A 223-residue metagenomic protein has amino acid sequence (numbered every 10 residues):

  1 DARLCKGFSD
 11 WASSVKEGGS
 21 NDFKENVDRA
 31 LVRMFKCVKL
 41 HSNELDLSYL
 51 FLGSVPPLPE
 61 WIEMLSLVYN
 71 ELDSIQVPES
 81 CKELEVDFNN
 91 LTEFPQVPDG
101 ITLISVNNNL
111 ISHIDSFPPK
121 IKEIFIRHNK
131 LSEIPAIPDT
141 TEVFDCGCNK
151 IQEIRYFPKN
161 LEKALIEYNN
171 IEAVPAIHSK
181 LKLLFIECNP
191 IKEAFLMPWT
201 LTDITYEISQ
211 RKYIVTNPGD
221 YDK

Functional and structural regions predicted by a protein language model:
D1-M64, P198-K223: N-terminal capping/linker segments that flank leucine-rich repeat
C5, C37, C81, C146-C148 (+1 more regions): Generic recognition of cysteine residues
S42, I62, L72, C81 (+11 more regions): Conserved hydrophobic position(s) of the canonical leucine-rich repeat
N43-L45, L65-L67, L84-V86, L103-V106 (+5 more regions): Conserved hydrophobic beta-strand positions in leucine-rich repeat
V55-L58, I75, F94-V97, H113-F117 (+4 more regions): Canonical leucine-rich repeat
S80, V97-G100, F117-K120, I137-T140 (+4 more regions): Tandem-repeat architecture and repeat-register "anchor" residues
E167, I171-K223: Leucine-rich solenoid repeat scaffolds
